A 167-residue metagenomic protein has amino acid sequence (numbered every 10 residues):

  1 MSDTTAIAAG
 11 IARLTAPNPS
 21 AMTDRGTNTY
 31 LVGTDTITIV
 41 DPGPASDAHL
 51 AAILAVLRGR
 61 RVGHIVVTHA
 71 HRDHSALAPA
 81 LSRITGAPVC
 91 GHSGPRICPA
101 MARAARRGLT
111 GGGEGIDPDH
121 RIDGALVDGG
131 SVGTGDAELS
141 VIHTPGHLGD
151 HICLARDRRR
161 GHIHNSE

Functional and structural regions predicted by a protein language model:
T4-R60, C153-E167: Conserved beta-strand hairpin/beta-sheet module of binuclear metal-dependent hydrolase folds, prominently
G10, V32, D41, H69 (+2 more regions): Divalent metal-coordination and catalytic microenvironments
T15-P17, V66, S93, P145 (+1 more regions): Residues at the C-termini of beta-strands that transition into short coil/loop
P19-A21, S131, P145-G146: Short polar/acidic secondary-structure junctions
R25, P44-S140, R158: Active-site HxH/HxHxD metal-binding segment of metal-dependent hydrolases
R72, L77, G149-D150, E167: Short active-site segment of divalent metal-dependent hydrolases/proteases that encodes the spacing between
G135, S140-I152: Active-site glycine- and acidic-residue-rich loops that bind and position anionic ligands or nucleotide-like cofactors
